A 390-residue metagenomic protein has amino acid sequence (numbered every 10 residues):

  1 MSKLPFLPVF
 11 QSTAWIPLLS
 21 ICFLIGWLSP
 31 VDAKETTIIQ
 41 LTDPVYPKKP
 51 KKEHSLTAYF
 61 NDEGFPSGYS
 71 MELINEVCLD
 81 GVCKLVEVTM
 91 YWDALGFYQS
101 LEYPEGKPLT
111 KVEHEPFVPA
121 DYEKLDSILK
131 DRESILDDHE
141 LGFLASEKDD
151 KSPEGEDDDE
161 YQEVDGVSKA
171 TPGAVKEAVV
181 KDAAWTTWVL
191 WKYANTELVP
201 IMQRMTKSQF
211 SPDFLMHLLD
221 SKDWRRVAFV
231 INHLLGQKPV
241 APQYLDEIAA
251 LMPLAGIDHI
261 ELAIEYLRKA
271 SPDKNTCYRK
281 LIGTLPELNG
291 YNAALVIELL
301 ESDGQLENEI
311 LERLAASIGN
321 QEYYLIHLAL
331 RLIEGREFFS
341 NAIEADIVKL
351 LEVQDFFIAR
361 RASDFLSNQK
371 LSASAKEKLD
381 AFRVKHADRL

Functional and structural regions predicted by a protein language model:
M1-T42: Bacterial Sec-dependent N-terminal signal peptides
K34-E261, E265, K269-A294: Extended repeat-based scaffolds of very large eukaryotic assembly and lipid-transport proteins
R132, L136-H139, F143, E307 (+4 more regions): Short, flexible helical or helix-coil boundary motifs
K207-L219, A241-L251, D273-T284, Q305-S317 (+2 more regions): Amphipathic alpha-helical scaffolding segments comprising HEAT/armadillo-like alpha-solenoid repeats
L219-R225, M252-D258, P286-Y291, A316-Y324 (+4 more regions): Short coil turns that connect the paired helices of HEAT/ARM alpha-solenoid repeats
F229, E247, L262-A263, L295-E298 (+5 more regions): Alpha-solenoid helical repeat scaffolds
H233-Q237, Y266-D273, L288, L299-L306 (+2 more regions): Residue-level signature of the C-terminal ends
G290-Y324: C-terminal structural cap/anchor segments
